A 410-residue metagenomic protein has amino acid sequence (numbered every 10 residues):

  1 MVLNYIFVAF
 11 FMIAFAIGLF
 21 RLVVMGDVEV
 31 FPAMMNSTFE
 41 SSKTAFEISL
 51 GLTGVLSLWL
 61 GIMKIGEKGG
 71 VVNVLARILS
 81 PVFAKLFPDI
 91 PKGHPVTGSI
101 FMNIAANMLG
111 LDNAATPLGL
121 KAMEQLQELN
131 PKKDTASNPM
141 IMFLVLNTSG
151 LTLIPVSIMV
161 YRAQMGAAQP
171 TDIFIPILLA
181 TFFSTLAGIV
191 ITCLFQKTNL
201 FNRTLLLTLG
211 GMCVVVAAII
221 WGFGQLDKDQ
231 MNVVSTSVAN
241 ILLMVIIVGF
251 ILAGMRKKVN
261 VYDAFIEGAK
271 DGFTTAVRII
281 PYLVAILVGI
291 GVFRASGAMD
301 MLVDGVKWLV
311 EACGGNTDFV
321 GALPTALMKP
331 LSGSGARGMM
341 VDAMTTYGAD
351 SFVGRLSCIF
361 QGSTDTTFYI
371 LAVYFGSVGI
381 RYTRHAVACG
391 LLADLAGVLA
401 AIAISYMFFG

Functional and structural regions predicted by a protein language model:
M1-G54, V160-F293, E311-C313, H385-G410: Signature of multi-pass transmembrane helix bundles
V2, I6, P91, G98-I100 (+6 more regions): Generic hydrophobic alpha-helical membrane-segment signal
F7-F11, A16, D27, E40 (+17 more regions): Aromatic-residue detector
E29-E128, K257-T346: Membrane-embedded alpha-helical segments and adjacent helix-loop junctions characteristic of multi-pass solute
N36-F39, F46, P95-T97, K132-M140 (+2 more regions): Hydrophobic alpha-helical segments, principally membrane-spanning helices and signal/leader peptides
L60, H94-V96, A136-P139, N240 (+7 more regions): Sparse, context-dependent recognition of short Cys/His-centered cofactor- or disulfide-binding micro-motifs
F101, A105, M140, M231-V234 (+2 more regions): Generic signal for short, ordered secondary-structure residues within or immediately flanking folded domains
A115, A122-R162, A167-K197, L323-G410: C-terminal transmembrane helix pair
